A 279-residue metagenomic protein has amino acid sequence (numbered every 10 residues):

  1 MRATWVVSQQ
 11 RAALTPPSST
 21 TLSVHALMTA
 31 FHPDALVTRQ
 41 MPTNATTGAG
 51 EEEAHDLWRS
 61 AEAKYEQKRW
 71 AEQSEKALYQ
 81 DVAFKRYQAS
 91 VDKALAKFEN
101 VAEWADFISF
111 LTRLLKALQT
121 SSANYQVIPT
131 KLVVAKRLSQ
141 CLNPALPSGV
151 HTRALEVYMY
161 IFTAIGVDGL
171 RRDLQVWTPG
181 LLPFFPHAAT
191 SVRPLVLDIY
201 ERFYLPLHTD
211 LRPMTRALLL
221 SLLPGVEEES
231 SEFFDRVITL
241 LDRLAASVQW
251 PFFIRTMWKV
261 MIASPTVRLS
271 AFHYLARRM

Functional and structural regions predicted by a protein language model:
M1-F110, L114-L118, R268: Long, serine/threonine/proline-rich intrinsically disordered regions in eukaryotic cortical polarity
S19-T20, L36, A45, P147-V150 (+3 more regions): A generic alpha-helix propensity feature with a strong bias for hydrophobic helices
H25, H32, H55, H151 (+3 more regions): Histidine (H) residue identity feature
E62-A71, F98-S121, K131-L138, L146-F162 (+4 more regions): HEAT-repeat alpha-solenoid elements in large eukaryotic scaffold proteins
L78-D81, V101, Y125-I128, S148 (+2 more regions): Charge-dense, low-complexity intrinsically disordered segments
Q88-L95, L118, V127-L142, D168-F185 (+2 more regions): HEAT/HEAT-like alpha-solenoid repeats
P186-M279: Long alpha-helical HEAT/HEAT-like repeat alpha-solenoid scaffolds in very large eukaryotic proteins, especially those
